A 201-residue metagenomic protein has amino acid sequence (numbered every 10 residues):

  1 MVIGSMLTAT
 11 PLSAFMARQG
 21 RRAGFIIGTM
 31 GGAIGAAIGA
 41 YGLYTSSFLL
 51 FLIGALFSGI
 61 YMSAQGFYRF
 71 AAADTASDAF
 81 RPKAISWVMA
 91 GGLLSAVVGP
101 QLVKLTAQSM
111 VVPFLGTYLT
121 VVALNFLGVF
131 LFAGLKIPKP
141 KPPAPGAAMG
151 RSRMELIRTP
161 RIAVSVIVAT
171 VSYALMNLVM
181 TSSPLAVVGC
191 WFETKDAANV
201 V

Functional and structural regions predicted by a protein language model:
V2-A14: Central cavity-lining transmembrane alpha-helices of secondary-active solute carriers, predominantly the Major
M30-T45: C-terminal ends and interior cores of transmembrane alpha-helices in multi-pass membrane transporters/permeases
L52-A90: Cytoplasmic helix-loop-helix junction between adjacent transmembrane helices in 12-TM secondary transporters
L56, R158-V179: Pair of pore-lining "gating" transmembrane helices in MFS-fold secondary transporters
V103-K104, V122-P143: C-terminal membrane-cytosol helix-exit motif in multi-pass small-molecule transporters
I137-V168: Juxtamembrane intracellular "pre-TM" segments in multi-pass secondary transporters
T181-D196: Short amphipathic helix-loop junctions that connect adjacent transmembrane helices in Major Facilitator Superfamily/SLC
